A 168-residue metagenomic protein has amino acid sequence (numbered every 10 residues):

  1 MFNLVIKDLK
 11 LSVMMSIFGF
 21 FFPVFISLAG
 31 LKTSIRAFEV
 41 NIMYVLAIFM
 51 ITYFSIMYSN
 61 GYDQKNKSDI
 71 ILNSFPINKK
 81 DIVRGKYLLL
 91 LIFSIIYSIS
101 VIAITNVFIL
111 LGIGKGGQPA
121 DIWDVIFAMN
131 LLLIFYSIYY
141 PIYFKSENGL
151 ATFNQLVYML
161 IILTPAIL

Functional and structural regions predicted by a protein language model:
M1-K67, G85-L168: Hydrophobic alpha-helical transmembrane segments of membrane proteins
N73-K79: Short helix-to-coil transition segments within interhelical loops that connect adjacent transmembrane helices
D81-V83: Alpha-helix N-cap/helix-start motif at helix boundaries, enriched for small hydrophobics
